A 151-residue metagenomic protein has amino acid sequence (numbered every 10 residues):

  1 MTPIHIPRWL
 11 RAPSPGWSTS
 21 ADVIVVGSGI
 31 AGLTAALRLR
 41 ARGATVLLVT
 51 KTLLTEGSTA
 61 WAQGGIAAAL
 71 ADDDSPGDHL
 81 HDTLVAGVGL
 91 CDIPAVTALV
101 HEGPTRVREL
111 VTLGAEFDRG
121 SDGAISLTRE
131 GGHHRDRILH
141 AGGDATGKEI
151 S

Functional and structural regions predicted by a protein language model:
M1-I6, A12, K51-S151: Conserved N-terminal/central alpha/beta ligand/cofactor-binding core
M1-V23, A41: Extreme N-terminal leader/targeting segments of oxidoreductases
W17, R38-R40, E109, E130: A generic structural signal for short, solvent-exposed coil/turn residues that cap or connect secondary-structure
V23-L48: N-terminal Rossmann-like FAD-binding beta1-loop-alpha1 element of flavoenzymes
